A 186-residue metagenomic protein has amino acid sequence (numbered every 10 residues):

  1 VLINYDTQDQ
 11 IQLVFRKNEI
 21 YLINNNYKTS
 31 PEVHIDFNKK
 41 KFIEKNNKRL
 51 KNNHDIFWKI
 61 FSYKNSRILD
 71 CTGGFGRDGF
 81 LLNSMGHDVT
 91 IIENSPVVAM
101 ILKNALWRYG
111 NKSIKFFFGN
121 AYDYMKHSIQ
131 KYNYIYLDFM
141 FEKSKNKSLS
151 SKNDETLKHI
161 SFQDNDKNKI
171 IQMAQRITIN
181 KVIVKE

Functional and structural regions predicted by a protein language model:
V1-R67: S-adenosyl-L-methionine
R67, H87-D88, N180-K181: Residues at the starts of beta-strands that form the adenosine-phosphate
C71: Conserved beta-strand/loop positions that form the S-adenosyl-L-methionine
F75-H87: Conserved SAM-binding loop of SAM-dependent methyltransferases across substrates and taxa, primarily the Class I
I92-L137: S-adenosyl-L-methionine
V97, Y134, M140-K143, Q172 (+1 more regions): S-adenosyl-L-methionine-dependent methyltransferase catalytic core, i.e., the SAM/SAH-binding region
F139-I170: Mobile active-site "lid"/loop adjacent to the S-adenosyl-L-methionine
D166-E186: Conserved Class I SAM-dependent methyltransferase catalytic core
